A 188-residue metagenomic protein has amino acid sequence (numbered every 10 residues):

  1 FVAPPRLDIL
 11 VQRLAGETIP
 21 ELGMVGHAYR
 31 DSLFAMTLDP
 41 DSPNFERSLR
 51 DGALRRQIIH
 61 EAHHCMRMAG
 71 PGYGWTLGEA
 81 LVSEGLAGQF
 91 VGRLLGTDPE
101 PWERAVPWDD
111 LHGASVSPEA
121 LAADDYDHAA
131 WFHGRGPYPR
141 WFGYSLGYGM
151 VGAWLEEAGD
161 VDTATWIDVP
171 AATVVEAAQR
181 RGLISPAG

Functional and structural regions predicted by a protein language model:
F1-L33: Auxiliary, metal-adjacent structural segments of Zn-dependent hydrolase domains
R30, M36-P40, M66: Hydrophobic, aromatic-lined core segments that form the binding pocket/scaffold for planar heteroaromatic ligands
P40-Q57, G78: Short pre-active-site segment immediately N-terminal to the catalytic Zn-binding motif
F45-L49, A69-L77, T97-W102, E157-D162: Inter-helical turn/loop segments and adjacent helix faces that build the functional surface of alpha-helical bundle
A53-A69, G88: Active-site recognition of the HExxH zinc-binding catalytic motif
Y73-E84, G136-R140: Active-site metal-coordination segments of metallo-dependent hydrolases
L77-V116: Post-HExxH zinc-binding segment in Zn-dependent metallohydrolases
E119-G188: Pan-zinc metallopeptidase signature
